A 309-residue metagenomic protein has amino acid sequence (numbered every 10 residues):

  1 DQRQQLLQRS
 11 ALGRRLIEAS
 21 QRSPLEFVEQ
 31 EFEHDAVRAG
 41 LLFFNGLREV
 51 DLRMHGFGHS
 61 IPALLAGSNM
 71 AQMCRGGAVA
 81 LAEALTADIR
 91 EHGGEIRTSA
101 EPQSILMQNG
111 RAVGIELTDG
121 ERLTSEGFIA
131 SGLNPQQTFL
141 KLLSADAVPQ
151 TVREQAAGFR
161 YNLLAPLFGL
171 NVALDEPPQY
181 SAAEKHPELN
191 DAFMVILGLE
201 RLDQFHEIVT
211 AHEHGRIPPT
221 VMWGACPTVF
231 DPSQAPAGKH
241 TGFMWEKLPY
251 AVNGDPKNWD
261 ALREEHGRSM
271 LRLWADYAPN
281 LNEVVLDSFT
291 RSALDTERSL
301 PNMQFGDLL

Functional and structural regions predicted by a protein language model:
D1-M54: Rossmann-like flavin
E29, I61-E121, E126-G127: Helical element adjacent to the flavin cofactor pocket in flavoenzyme catalytic cores
H34-E49, I217-A225, P279-L309: A glycine-rich dinucleotide-binding beta-alpha-beta segment and adjacent secondary-structure elements that constitute
D35, R90-I96, Q108, Y180 (+1 more regions): Surface-exposed helix-capping loop/turn segments at secondary-structure junctions
M73, Q103-A235: Mid-domain catalytic core of redox enzymes that form a hydrophobic substrate pocket/lid adjacent to a catalytic redox
M107-A112, S144, K257-W259, R291-G306: Short glycine/threonine-rich loop-to-helix capping motif typified by GTGT followed within a few residues by an Asp-Pro
Q136-K141, A173-D175, I196, I208 (+1 more regions): Conserved FAD/dinucleotide-binding core of flavoprotein oxidoreductases
P177-P178, F205, V209-P219, D260-D295: Flavin-binding catalytic cores
